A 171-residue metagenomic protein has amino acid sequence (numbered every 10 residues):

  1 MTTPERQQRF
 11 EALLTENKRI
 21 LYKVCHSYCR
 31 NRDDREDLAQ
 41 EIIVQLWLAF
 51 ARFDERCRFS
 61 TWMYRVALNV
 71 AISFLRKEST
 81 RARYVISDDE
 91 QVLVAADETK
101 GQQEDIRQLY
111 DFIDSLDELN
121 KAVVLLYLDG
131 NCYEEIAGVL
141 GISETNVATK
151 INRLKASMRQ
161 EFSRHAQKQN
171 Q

Functional and structural regions predicted by a protein language model:
M1-K23, E36: A short, charge-rich alpha-helical start-of-domain segment used by transcription regulators
T3-P4, R30, I43-R58, K77-E78: Sigma70-family region 2
A12, V92-V124, D129-G138: Amphipathic alpha-helical segment used for protein-protein interaction
K23, D37-V44, C57-N69: Structural recognition of an alpha-helix C-terminal capping motif at a helix-to-coil junction
I42, V66, V123-V124, I136-A137 (+1 more regions): Hydrophobic positions on the alpha-helical face of helix-turn-helix-like DNA-binding modules
R65-V85, Q102: Arg/Lys-rich amphipathic alpha helix in sigma70-family domain 2
F74, L119, A156-K168: Residue cluster at the C-terminal edge of the helix-turn-helix DNA-binding motif
L140-R164: DNA-recognition helix of helix-turn-helix
